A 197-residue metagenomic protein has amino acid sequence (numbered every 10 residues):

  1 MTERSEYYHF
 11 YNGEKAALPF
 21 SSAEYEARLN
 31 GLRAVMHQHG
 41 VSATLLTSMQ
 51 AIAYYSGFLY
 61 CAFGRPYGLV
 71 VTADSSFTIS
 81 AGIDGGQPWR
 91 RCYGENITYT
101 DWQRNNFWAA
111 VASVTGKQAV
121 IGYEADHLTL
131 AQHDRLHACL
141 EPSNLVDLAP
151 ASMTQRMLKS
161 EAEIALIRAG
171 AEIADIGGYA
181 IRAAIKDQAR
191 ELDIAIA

Functional and structural regions predicted by a protein language model:
M1-G177: A composition/biophysics-driven feature that prefers long, compositionally simple stretches
S48, I194-A197: Amphipathic alpha-helical coiled-coil segments that mediate homodimerization and allosteric signal transmission
L128-T129, R190-I194: Short, structural beta-strand-to-alpha-helix junction motif
I173, A180, A197: Solvent-exposed, charged/polar functional surfaces in cytosolic regulatory/catalytic domains
R182-A189: C-terminal helix-coil-helix/basic helical segment that borders enzyme active sites and/or dimer interfaces and provides
